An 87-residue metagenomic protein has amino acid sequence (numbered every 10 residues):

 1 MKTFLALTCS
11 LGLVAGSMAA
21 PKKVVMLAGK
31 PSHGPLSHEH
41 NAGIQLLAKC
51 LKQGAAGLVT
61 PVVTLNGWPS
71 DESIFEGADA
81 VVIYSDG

Functional and structural regions predicted by a protein language model:
M1-F4: Positively charged n-region of N-terminal signal peptides that target proteins for export
A6-A15: Bacterial N-terminal signal peptides
A19-G87: Mature catalytic domains of secreted/periplasmic carbohydrate-active enzymes
